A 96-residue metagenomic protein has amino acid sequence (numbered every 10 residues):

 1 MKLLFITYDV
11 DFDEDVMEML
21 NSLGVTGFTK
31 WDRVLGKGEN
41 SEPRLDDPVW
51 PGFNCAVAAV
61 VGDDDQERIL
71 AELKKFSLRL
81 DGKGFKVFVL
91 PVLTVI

Functional and structural regions predicted by a protein language model:
M1-I96: Positively charged, small/polar-rich N-terminal and surface patches that mediate targeting and assembly and bind
